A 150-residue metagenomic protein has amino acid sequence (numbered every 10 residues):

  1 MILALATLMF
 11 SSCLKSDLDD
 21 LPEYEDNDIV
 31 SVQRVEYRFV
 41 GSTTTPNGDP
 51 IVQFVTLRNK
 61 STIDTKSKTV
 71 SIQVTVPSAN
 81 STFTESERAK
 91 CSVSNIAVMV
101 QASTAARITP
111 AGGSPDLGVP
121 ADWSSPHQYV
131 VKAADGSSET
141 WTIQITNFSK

Functional and structural regions predicted by a protein language model:
M1-L3: Sec-dependent signal peptide recognition, specifically the positively charged N-region followed immediately by
L8-S12: C-terminal motif of bacterial Sec signal peptides marking the signal peptidase cleavage site
L14-K150: Beta-rich interaction/scaffold domains
